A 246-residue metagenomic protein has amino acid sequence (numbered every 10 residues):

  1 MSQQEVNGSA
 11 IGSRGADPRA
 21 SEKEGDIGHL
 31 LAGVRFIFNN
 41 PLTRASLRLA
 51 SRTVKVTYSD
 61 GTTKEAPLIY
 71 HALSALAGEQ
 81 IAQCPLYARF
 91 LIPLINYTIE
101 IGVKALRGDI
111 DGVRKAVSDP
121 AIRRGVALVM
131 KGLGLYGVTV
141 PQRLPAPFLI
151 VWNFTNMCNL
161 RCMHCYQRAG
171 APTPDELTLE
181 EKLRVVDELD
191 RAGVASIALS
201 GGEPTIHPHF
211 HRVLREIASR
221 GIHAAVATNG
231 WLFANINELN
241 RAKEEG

Functional and structural regions predicted by a protein language model:
M1-Q142: Radical SAM enzyme core and accessory elements
S9, E245-G246: Residue-level detector of intrinsically disordered/flexible regions characterized by low predicted structural confidence
A75-N237, E245: Conserved alpha-helical substructure of the radical SAM core
